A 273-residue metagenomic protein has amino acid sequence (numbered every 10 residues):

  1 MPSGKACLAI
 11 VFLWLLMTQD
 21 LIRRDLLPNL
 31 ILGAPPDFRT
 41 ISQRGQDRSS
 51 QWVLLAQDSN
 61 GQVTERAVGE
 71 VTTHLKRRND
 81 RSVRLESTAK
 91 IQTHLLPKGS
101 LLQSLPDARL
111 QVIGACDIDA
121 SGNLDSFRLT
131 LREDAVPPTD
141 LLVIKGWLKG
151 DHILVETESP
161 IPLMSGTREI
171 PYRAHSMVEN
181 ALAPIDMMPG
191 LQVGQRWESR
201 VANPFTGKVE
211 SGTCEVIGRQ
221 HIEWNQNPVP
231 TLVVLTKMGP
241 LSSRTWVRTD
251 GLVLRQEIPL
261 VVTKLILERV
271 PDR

Functional and structural regions predicted by a protein language model:
M1-L8, F12-G150, S165-G166, D186-R273: Acidic, serine/threonine-rich low-complexity disordered tracts
S159, L163-M177: Acidic/charged, solvent-exposed loop-and-adjacent secondary-structure segments enriched in E/D, K/R, S/T, and G/P
P171-G194: Beta-strand/loop-rich accessory regions of lumenal/periplasmic or secreted enzymes, predominantly carbohydrate-active
